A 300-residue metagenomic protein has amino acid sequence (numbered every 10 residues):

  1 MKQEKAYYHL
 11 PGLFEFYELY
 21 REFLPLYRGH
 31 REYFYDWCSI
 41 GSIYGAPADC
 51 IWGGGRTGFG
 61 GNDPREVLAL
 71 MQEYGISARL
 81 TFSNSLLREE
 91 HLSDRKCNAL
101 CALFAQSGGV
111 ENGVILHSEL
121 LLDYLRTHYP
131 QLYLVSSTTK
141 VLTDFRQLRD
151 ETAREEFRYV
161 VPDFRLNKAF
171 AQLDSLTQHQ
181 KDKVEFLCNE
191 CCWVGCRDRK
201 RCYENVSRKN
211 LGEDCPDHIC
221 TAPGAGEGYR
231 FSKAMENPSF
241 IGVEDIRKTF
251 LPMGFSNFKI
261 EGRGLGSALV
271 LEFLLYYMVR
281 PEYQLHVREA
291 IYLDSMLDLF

Functional and structural regions predicted by a protein language model:
M1-E151, F157-F300: Active-site pocket-lining/capping segments in soluble small-molecule metabolic enzymes
